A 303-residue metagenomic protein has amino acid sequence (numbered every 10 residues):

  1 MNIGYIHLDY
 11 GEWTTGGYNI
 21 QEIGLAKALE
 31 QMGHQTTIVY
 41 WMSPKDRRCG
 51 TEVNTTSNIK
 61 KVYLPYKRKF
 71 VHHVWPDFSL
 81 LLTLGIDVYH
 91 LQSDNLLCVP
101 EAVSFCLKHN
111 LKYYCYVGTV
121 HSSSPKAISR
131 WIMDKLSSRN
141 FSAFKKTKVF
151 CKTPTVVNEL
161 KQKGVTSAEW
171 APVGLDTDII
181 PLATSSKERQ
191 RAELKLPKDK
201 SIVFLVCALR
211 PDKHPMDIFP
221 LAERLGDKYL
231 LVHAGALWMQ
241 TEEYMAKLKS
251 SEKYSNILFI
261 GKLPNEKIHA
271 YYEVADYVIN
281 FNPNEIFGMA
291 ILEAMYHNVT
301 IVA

Functional and structural regions predicted by a protein language model:
M1-D46, E223: N-terminal subdomain of nucleotide-sugar transferases
G4, P197-K213, F219-E223, V232: Conserved donor-binding/catalytic core segment of Leloir-type glycosyltransferases
K60-K108, D134-R139: An amphipathic, basic-hydrophobic alpha-helix
R130, S138-S186: Donor nucleotide-sugar binding/catalytic pocket of nucleotide-sugar-dependent glycosyltransferases
Y244-E266: Nucleotide-activated donor-binding/catalytic signature segment of Leloir-type glycosyltransferases, i.e., the conserved
K262-L263, A270-A275: Short alpha-helical donor nucleotide-sugar binding micro-motif in glycosyltransferases
P283: Aromatic "clamp/platform" in nucleotide-sugar-dependent glycosyltransferases that forms part of the donor/acceptor
T300-A303: Short hydrophobic beta-strand element within catalytic cores of glycosyltransferases and related nucleotide-activated
